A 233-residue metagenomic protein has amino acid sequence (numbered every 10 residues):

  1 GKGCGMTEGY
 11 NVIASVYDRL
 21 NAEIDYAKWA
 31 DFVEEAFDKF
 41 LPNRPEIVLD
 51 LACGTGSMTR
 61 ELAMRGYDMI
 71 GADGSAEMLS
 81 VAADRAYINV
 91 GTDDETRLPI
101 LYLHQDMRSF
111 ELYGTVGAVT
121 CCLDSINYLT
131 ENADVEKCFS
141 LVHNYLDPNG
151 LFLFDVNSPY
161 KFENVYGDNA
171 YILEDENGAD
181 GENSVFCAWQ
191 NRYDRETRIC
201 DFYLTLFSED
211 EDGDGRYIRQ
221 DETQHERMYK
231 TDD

Functional and structural regions predicted by a protein language model:
G5-R44: Conserved class I S-adenosyl-L-methionine
R44-A52: Conserved class I S-adenosyl-L-methionine
L49, G56-S109: Class I SAM-dependent methyltransferase SAM/SAH-binding core
E111-A118: A short acidic, Gly/Pro-enriched loop at the edge of an enzyme's catalytic core that lines a small-molecule cofactor
C122-D124: Residues lining the SAM
N127-L129: A short His-aromatic
E136-P148: A short glycine-rich, Lys/Arg-flanked "PGG" loop and its adjoining helix->strand segment in the class I
L153-D233: SAM-dependent methyltransferase
